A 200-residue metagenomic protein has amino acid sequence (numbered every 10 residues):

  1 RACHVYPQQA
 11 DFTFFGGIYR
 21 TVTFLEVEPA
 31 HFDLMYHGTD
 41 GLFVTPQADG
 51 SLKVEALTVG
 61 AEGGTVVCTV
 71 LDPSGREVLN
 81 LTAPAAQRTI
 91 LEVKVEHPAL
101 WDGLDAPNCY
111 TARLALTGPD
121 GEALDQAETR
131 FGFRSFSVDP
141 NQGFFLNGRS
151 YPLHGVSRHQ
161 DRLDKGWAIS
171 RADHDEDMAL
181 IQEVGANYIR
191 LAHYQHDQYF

Functional and structural regions predicted by a protein language model:
R1-Q198: Secreted/periplasmic carbohydrate-active enzymes, especially glycoside hydrolases
